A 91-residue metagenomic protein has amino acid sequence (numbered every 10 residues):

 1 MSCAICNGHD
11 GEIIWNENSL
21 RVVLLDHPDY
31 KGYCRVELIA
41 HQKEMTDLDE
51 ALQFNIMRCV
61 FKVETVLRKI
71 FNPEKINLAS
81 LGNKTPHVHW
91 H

Functional and structural regions predicted by a protein language model:
M1-H91: HIT superfamily nucleotide-processing domains
